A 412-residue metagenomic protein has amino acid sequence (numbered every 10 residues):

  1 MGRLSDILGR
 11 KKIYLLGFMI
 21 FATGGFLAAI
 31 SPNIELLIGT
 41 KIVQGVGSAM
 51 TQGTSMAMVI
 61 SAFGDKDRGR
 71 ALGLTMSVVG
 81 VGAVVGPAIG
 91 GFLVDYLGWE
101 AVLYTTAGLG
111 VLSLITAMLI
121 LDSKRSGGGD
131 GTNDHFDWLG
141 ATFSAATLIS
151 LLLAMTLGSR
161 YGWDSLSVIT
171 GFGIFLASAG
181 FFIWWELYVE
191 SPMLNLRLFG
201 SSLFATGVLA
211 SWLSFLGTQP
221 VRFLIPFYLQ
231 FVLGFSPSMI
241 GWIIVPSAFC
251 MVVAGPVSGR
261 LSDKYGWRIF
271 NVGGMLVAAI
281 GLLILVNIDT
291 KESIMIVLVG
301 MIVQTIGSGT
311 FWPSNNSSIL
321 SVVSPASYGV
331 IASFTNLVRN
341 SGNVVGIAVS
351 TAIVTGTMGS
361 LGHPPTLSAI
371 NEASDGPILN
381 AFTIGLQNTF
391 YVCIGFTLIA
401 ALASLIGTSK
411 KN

Functional and structural regions predicted by a protein language model:
R3-L139: Helix-loop-helix hairpins in multi-pass membrane proteins, especially solute transporters
L4-S5, I89-L97, M155, L229-Q230 (+3 more regions): Interfacial helix-cap and linker-helix signal at transmembrane-aqueous boundaries of multi-pass secondary transporters
F18, G24-G25, T40-K41, A107-L114 (+5 more regions): A generic transmembrane-helix signature of 12-TM secondary carrier transporters
D67-L74, M239, S327-F334, G385: Cytoplasmic loop-to-transmembrane helix junctions
G98, T105, L139, D164-G171 (+1 more regions): Transmembrane core module of solute transporters
A107-S126, A145-L157, I174-Y188, A400-T408: C-terminal membrane-cytosol helix-exit motif in multi-pass small-molecule transporters
L114-L148, L187-S202, D263, N412: Flexible interhelical linker loops that connect adjacent transmembrane helices in multi-pass membrane transporters
N316-V322, A326, F334-N412: Hydrophobic transmembrane architecture of multi-pass small-molecule transporters
